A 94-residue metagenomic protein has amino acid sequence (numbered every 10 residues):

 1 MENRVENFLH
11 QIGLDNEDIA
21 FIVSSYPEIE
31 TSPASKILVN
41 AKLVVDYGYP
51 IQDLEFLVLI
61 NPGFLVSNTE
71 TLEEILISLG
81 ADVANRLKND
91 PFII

Functional and structural regions predicted by a protein language model:
M1-I94: Long amphipathic alpha-helical repeat/alpha-solenoid cores
